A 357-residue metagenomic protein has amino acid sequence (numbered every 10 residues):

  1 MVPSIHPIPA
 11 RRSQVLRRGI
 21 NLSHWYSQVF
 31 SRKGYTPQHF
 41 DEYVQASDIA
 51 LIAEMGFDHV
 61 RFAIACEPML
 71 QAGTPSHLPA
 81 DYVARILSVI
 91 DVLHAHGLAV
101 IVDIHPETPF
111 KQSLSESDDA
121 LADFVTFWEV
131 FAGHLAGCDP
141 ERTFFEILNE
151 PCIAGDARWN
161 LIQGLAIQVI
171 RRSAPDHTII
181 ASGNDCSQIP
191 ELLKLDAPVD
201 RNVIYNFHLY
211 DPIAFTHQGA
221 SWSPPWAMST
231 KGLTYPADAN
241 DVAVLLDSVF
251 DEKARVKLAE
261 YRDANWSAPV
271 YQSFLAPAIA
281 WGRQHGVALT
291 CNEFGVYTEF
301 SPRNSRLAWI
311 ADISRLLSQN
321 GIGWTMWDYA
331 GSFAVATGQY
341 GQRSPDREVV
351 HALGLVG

Functional and structural regions predicted by a protein language model:
V2-A10, L16, D118, A122-S267 (+2 more regions): Active-site region of glycoside hydrolase catalytic domains
I5-P7, R11-T178, G183-E191, N202 (+3 more regions): Active-site mouth of glycoside hydrolases
S31, F215-G219, D328, A336-T337: Short conserved micro-motifs at the rims of enzyme active sites and ligand-binding pockets
T36-P37, D41, K231-G232, S267 (+1 more regions): Gly/Pro-rich active-site loop or hairpin
P37, S221-S223, N304-L307: Short, surface-exposed loop/helix-turn segments at secondary-structure junctions that function as lids/hinges flanking
E42-A46, Q272-L275, L307-I310: Structural motif corresponding to alpha-helix initiation and N-cap regions
V100-V102, L289, W324: Hydrophobic beta-strand scaffold residues
E299-G357: Aromatic-rich peripheral "rim/lid" segments of glycoside hydrolase catalytic domains that contact and position glycan
